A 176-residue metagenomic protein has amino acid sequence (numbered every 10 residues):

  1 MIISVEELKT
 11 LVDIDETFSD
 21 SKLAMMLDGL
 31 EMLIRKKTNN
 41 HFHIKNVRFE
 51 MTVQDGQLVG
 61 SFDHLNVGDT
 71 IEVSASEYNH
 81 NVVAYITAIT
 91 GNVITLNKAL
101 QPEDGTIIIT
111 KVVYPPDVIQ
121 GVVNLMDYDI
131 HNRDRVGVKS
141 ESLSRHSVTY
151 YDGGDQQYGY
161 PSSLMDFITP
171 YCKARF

Functional and structural regions predicted by a protein language model:
M1-F176: Divalent metal-cofactor coordination and adjacent catalytic microenvironments
